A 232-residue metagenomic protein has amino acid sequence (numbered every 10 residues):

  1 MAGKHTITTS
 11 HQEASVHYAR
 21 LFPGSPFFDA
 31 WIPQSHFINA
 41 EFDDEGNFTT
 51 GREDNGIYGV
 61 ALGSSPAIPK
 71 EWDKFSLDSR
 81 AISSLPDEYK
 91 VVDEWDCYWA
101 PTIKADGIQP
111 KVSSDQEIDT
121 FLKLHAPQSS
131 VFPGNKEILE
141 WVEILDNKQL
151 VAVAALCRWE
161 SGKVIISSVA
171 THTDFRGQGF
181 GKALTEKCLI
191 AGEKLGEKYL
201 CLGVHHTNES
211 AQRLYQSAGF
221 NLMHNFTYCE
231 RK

Functional and structural regions predicted by a protein language model:
M1-F27, E94-S130: Short amphipathic alpha-helix that is part of the acyltransferase structural core
M1-S83: N-terminal charged segments
N55-S65, G162-T173: Conserved acetyl-CoA binding element of GNAT-fold acetyltransferases
S64-E71, T171, G177-K194, Q212-S217: Conserved acetyl-CoA-binding loop-helix of GNAT-fold acetyltransferases
K70-S79, G192-G203: Conserved GNAT acetyl-CoA-binding A-motif
S76-I82, L202-Q212, C229-K232: Conserved beta-strand-loop-alpha-helix junction that forms the acyl-donor binding cleft
K90-P101, G203, Q216, N221-K232: Conserved catalytic-core motifs of GNAT/GCN5-like acyltransferases
S130-E140, L145-H172: A conserved beta-strand-loop-helix scaffold within acyl/acetyltransferase catalytic domains
